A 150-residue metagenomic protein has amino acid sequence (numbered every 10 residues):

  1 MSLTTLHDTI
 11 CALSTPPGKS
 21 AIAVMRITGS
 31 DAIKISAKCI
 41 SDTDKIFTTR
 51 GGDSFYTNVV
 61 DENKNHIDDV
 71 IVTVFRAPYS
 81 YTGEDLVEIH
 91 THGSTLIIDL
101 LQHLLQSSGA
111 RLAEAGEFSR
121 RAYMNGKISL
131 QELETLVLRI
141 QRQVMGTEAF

Functional and structural regions predicted by a protein language model:
M1-F150: A glycine-rich (often HGG/GG-containing) alpha/beta subdomain
